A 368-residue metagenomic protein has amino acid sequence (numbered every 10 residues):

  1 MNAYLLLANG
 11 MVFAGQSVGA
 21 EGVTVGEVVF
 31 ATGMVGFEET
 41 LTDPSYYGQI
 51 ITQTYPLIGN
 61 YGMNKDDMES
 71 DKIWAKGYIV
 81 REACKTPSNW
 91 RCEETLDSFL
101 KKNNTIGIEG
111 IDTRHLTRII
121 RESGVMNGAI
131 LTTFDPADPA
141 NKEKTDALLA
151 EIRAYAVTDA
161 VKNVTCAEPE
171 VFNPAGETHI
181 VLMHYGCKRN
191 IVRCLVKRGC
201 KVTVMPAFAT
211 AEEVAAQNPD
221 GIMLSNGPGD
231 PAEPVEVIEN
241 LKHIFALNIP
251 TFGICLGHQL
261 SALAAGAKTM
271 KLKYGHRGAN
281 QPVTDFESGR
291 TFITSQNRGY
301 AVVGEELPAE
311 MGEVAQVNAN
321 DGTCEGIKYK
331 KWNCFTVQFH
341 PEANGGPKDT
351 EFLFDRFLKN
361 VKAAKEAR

Functional and structural regions predicted by a protein language model:
M1-E212, A216-Q217, P231, N344 (+1 more regions): RNA-binding accessory domains that recognize and position tRNA/RNA substrates
I106, H179, P250-F252, K268 (+1 more regions): Proline-centered loop/turn at the N-terminus of a beta-strand
D112, C255, R298, H340: Active-site glycine-centered loops adjacent to acidic/histidine catalytic or metal-binding residues that shape
A175-I180, S288-T291, Y329-C334: Beta-strand-turn-beta hairpins that frame and shape the catalytic cleft of phosphate-ester-processing enzymes
H179-H184, T294-S295, F335-F339: Active-site-proximal beta-strand elements of phosphoester/diester hydrolases
G221-I293, G299-A301, G346-A364: Cysteine-nucleophile active-site neighborhood
R290-K331, R368: Catalytic beta-strand/loop cores that center a nucleophilic Ser/Cys/Thr and support acyl-enzyme chemistry
G326-R368: A glycine-centered loop/beta-turn motif at secondary-structure junctions
